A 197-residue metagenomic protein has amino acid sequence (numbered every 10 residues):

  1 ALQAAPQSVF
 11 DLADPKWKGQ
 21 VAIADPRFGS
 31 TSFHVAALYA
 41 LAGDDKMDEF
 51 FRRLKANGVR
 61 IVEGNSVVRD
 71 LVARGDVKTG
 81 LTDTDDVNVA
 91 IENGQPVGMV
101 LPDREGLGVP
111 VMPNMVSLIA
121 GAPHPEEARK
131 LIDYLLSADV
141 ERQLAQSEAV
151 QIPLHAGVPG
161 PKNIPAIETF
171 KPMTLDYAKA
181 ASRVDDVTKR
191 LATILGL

Functional and structural regions predicted by a protein language model:
A1-D76: Extracytoplasmic ligand-binding site segments that recognize negatively charged/polar headgroups
A1-L2, G19, R27-T31, D85-N88 (+2 more regions): Solvent-exposed loop/turn segments at secondary-structure junctions within structured extracellular/periplasmic domains
D14-K18, Y39-D44, A56-V59, A73 (+6 more regions): Sec-exported extracytoplasmic/periplasmic mature domains
D45-M47, I152-L197: An extracytoplasmic/periplasmic, membrane-proximal ligand-sensing/linker region
F50-K55, I61-V62, G94-A122: Periplasmic-binding protein-like
V68-R69, V77, D86-V87, A128: Short, hydrophobic alpha-helical packing/hinge segments within bilobed ligand-binding/sensory domains
K78-G98: A ligand-binding cleft/hinge motif common to bilobed small-molecule-binding domains
N114-L175: Mature extracytoplasmic/periplasmic domains
